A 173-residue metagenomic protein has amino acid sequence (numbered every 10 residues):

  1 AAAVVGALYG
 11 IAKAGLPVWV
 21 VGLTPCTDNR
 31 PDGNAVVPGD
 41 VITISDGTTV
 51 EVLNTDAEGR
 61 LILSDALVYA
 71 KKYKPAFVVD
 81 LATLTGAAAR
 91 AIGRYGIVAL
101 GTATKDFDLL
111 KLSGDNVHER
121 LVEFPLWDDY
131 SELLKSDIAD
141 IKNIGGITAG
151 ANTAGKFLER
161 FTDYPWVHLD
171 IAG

Functional and structural regions predicted by a protein language model:
A1-G173: A generic structural signal for tightly packed, nonpolar segments enriched in small/aliphatic residues
